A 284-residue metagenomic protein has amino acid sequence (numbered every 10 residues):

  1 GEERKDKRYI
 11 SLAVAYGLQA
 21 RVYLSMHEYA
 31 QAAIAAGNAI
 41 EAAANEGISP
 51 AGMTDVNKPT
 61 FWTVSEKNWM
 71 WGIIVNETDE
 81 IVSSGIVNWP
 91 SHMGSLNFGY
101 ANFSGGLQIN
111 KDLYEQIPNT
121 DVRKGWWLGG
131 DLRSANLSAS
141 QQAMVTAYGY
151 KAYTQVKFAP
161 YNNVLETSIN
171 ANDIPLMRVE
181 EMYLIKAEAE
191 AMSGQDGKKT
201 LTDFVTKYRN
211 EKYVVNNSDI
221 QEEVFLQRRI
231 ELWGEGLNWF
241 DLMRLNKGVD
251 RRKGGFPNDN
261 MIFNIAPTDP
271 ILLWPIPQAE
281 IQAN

Functional and structural regions predicted by a protein language model:
G1-V179, M192-D196: Structured, solvent-exposed acidic/aromatic patches
A43-A44, Y208-E211, R228: Alpha-helical junction/boundary sensor with strong preference for TPR arrays
G47-P50, E211-N216: Short secondary-structure junctions
V82-G85, S104, I169-I174, N216-N284: Long, intrinsically disordered, low-complexity segments
Y183, Q195-N210: Active/binding-pocket-proximal capping segment
A191, V205-T206, V215, Q221: Active-site/pore-lining binding-face segments in mid-to-C-terminal subdomains
